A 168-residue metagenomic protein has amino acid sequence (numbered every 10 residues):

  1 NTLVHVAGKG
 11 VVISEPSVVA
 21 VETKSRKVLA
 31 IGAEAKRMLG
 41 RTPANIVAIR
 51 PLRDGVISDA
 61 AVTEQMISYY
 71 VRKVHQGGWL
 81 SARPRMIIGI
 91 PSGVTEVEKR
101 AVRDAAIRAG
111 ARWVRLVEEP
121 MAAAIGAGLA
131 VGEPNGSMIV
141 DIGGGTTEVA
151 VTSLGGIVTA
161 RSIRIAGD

Functional and structural regions predicted by a protein language model:
L3-I142, A150-D168: Nucleotide/phosphate-binding catalytic cleft detector across ATP-hydrolyzing and phosphate-transferring enzymes
G145: Conserved Rossmann-like nucleotide-cofactor binding loop
